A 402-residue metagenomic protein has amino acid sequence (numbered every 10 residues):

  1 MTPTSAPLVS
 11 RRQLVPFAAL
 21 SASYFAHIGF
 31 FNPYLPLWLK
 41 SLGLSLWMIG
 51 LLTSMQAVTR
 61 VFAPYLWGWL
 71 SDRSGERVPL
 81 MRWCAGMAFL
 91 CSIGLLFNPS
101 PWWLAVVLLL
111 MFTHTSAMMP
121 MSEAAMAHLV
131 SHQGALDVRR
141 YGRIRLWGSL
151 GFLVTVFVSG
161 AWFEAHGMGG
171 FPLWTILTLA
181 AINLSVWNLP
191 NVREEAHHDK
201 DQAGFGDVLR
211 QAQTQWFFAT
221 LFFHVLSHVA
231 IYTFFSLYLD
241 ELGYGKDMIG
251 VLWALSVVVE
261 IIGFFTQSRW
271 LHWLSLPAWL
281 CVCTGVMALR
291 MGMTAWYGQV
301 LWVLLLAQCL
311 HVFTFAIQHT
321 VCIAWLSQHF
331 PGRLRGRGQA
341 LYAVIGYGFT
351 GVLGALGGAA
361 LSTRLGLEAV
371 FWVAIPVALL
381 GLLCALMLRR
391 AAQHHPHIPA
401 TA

Functional and structural regions predicted by a protein language model:
T2-R11, N188-L221, E241: Juxtamembrane intracellular "pre-TM" segments in multi-pass secondary transporters
P7-A57, T214-L252, H319: Helix-loop boundary and gating motifs at the non-cytosolic
A22, C91, P101-M119, F222 (+1 more regions): Hydrophobic core of transmembrane alpha-helices in multi-pass small-molecule transporters, especially MFS/SLC-type
F62-E76, F163-E164, I262-S275, S362: Helix-to-loop junctions at the C-terminal end of transmembrane segments in multipass secondary transporters
P79-I93, A278-M293: Structural signature of the two symmetry-related core transmembrane helices
L109-W147: Cytoplasmic helix-loop-helix junction between adjacent transmembrane helices in 12-TM secondary transporters
S159, E164, F171-E195, C384-R389: C-terminal membrane-cytosol helix-exit motif in multi-pass small-molecule transporters
A161-L177, A359-A378: A membrane-interface helix-boundary motif in multi-pass transporters
